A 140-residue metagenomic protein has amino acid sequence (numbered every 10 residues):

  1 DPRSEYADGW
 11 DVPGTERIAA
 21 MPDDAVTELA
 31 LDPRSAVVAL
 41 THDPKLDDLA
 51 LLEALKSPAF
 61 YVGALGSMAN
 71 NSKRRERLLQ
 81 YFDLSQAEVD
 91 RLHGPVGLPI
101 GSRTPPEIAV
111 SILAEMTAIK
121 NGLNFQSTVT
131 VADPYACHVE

Functional and structural regions predicted by a protein language model:
D1-P13: NAD(P)-binding Rossmann-fold cofactor-contacting core
D8-D11, L29-A30, D48-L52, R75-E76: Short, well-ordered secondary-structure micro-motifs
V12-G14, S57-P58: Short, structured coil segments at secondary-structure junctions
G14-M21: Conserved SAM-binding strand-loop segment of SAM-dependent methyltransferases
T15, S35, L92: Short, conserved active-site loop motifs that form the nucleotide-linked donor/cofactor pocket
D23-P33: Short amphipathic alpha-helix with an adjacent loop that forms part of the alpha/beta core around
A36-K45, L52-R77: ADP-ribose/adenylate-binding Rossmann-like module
L65-E140: Adenosine-phosphate binding glycine-rich loop
